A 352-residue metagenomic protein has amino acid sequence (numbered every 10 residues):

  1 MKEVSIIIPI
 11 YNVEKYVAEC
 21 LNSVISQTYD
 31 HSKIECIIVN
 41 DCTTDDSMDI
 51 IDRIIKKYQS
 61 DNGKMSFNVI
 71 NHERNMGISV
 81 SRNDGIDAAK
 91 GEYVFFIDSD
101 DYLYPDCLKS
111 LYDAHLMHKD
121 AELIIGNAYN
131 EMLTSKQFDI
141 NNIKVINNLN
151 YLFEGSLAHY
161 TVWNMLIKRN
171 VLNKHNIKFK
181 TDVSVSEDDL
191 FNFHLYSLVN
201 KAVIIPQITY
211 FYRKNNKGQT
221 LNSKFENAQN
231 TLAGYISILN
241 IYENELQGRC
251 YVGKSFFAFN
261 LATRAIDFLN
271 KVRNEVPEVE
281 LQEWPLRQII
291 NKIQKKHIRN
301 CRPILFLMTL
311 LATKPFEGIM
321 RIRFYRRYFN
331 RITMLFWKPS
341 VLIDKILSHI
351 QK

Functional and structural regions predicted by a protein language model:
M1-I236, L342-Q351: Nucleotide-sugar donor-binding/catalytic module of glycosyltransferases that assemble extracellular/cell-envelope
S32, D52-D61, D113, M117 (+8 more regions): Polar/charged alpha-helical tracts
D189, V252-N260: Alpha-helical scaffolds flanking conserved acidic
T209-N216, L221-V252, R264-Q294: Catalytic core of nucleotide-sugar-dependent glycosyltransferases
F225-Q229, F256, R323-R326: Short, solvent-exposed segments of well-ordered alpha helices
N260-N270, F306-T309: Short, hydrophobic/amphipathic alpha-helical patches that form generic packing surfaces within helical domains
N274-K352: Membrane-interface aromatic/basic loop that binds lipid-linked glycans or pyrophosphate carriers, typified by
